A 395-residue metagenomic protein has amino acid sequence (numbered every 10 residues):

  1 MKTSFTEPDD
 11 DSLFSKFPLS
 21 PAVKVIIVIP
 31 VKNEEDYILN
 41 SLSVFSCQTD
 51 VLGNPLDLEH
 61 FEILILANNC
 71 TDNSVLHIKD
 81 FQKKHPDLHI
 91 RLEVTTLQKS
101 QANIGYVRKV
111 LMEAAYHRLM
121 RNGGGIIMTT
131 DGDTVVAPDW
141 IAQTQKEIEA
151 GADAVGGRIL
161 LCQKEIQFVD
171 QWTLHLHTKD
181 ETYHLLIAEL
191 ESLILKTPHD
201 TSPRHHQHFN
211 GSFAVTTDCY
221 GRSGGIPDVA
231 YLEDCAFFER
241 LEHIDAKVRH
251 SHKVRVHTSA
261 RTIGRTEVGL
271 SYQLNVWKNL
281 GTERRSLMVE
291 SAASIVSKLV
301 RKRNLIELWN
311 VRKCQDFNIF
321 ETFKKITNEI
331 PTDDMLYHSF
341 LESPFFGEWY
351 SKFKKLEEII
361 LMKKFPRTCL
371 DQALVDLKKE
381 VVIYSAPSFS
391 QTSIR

Functional and structural regions predicted by a protein language model:
M1-E59: N-proximal low-complexity "stem/linker" segments adjacent to membrane-targeting elements
E35, L64-H77, L97-K99, T134: A conserved acidic beta->alpha catalytic loop
N73, N122-G124, T130-E147: Acidic donor-binding/catalytic loop of UDP-sugar-dependent glycosyltransferases, especially processive GT2
D139-D180: Conserved donor NDP-sugar-binding/catalytic core segment of glycosyltransferases
H184, E191-F213: A recurrent flexible, glycine/aromatic-enriched loop bordering the glycosyltransferase active site that acts as
H208-G224: Conserved nucleotide-sugar donor-binding and metal-coordinating catalytic region shared by glycosyltransferases
Y231-F237: Acidic donor-binding loop at a coil-to-helix junction in glycosyltransferase catalytic cores that engages
V276-R395: Terminal low-complexity segments of carbohydrate-biosynthetic enzymes
